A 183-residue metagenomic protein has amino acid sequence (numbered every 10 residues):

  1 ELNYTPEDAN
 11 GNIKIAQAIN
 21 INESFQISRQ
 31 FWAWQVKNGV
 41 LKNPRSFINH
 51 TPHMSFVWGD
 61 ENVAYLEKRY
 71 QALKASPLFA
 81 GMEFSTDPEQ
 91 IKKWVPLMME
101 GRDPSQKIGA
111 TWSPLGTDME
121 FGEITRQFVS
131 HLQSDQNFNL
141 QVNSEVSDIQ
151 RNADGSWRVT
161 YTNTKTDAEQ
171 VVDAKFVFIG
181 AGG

Functional and structural regions predicted by a protein language model:
E1-K93: Dinucleotide-binding Rossmann-like beta1-alpha1 core, especially the glycine-rich loop that anchors the ADP
G11-K14, K107, T111: Generic signal for short, ordered secondary-structure residues within or immediately flanking folded domains
H50, S105-K107: A short, polar/charged loop/turn motif at coil->beta-strand junctions and beta-hairpin connectors
G59, A181-G182: Helix N-cap/beta->alpha junction signal
M99-P104: Active-site-adjacent bridging/hinge elements
I108-F176, G180-A181: Helical element adjacent to the flavin cofactor pocket in flavoenzyme catalytic cores
